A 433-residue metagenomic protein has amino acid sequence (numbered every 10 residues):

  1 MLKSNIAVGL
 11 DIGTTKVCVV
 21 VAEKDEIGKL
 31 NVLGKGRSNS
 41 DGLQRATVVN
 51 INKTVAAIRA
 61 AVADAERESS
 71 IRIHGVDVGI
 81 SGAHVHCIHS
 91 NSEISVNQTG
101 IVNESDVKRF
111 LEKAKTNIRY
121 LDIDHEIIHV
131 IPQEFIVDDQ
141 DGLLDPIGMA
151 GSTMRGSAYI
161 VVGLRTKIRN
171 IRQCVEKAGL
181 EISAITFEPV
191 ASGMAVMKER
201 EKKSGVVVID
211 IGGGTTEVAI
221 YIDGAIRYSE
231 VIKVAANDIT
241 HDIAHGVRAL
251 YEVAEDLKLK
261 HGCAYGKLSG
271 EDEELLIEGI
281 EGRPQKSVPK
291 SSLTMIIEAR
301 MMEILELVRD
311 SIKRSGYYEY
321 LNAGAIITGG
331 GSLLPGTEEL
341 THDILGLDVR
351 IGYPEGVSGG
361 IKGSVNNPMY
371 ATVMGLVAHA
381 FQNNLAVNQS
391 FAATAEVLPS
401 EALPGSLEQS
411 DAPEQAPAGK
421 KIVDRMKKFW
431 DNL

Functional and structural regions predicted by a protein language model:
M1-T14, V20-V208, A249-L293, S315-Y318 (+1 more regions): Nucleotide/phosphate-binding catalytic cleft detector across ATP-hydrolyzing and phosphate-transferring enzymes
L10, V19, V78, V175 (+5 more regions): Residue-level signature of catalytic and energy-coupling elements of molecular machines, predominantly ATP/GTP-dependent
L10-K16, I80-S81, V208-T215, Y221-G224 (+2 more regions): A short acidic Gly-Thr/Ser loop motif
K16, S81, G163-L164, C263-Y265 (+1 more regions): Glycine-rich phosphate-binding loops at beta-strand->alpha-helix junctions
F187-M194, D238, G356-G359: Short acidic loop-to-helix transition motifs that present clustered carboxylates
R227-Y228, H241-D242, P289-T294, G356-G363: Short beta-alpha connecting loops at secondary-structure transitions that line or flank enzyme active sites
K233-A254: A conserved active-site cap/scaffold subdomain adjacent to cofactor or substrate pockets
Y353-S400: Glycine-rich phosphate-binding/hydrolytic loop that grips phosphoryl groups
